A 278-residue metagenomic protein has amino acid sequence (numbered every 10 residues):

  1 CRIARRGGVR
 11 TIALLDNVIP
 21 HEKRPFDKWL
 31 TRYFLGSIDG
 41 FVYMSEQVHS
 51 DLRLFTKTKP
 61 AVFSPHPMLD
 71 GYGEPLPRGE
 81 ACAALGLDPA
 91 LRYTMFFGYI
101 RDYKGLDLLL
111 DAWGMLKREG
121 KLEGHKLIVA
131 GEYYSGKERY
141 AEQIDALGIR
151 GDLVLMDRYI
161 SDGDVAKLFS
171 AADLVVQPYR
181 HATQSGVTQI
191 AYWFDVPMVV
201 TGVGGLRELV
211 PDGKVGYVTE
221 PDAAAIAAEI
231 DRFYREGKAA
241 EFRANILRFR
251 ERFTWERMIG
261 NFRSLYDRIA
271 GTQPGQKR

Functional and structural regions predicted by a protein language model:
G36-P75: Donor nucleotide-sugar binding/catalytic pocket of nucleotide-sugar-dependent glycosyltransferases
G73-L87: A short helix/loop element that forms part of the nucleotide-sugar donor recognition site in Leloir-type
L87-K104, L110-W113, I128: Conserved donor-binding/catalytic core segment of Leloir-type glycosyltransferases
K126-R139, R158: Glycosyltransferase donor-sugar binding loop
Y140-G163: Nucleotide-activated donor-binding/catalytic signature segment of Leloir-type glycosyltransferases, i.e., the conserved
K167-T183, V196: Acidic donor-binding loop of glycosyltransferase active sites
L174, A191, P197-V200, V210: Short hydrophobic beta-strand element within catalytic cores of glycosyltransferases and related nucleotide-activated
D212-A224, R232-K238: Conserved acidic donor-binding segment of nucleotide-sugar-dependent glycosyltransferases
